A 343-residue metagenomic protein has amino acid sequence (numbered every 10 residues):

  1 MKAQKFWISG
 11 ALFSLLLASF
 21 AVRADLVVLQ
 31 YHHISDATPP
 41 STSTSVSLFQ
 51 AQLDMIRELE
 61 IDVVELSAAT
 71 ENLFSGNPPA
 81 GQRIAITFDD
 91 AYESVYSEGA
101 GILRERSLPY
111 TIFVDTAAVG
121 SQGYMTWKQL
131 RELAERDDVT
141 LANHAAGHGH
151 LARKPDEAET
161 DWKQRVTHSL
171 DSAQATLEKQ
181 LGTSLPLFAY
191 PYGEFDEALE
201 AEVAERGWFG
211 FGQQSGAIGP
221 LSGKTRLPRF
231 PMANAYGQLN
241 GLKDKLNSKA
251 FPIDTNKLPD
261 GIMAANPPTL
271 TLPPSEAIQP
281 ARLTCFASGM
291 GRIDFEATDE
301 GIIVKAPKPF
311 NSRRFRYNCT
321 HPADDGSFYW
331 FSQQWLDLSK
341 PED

Functional and structural regions predicted by a protein language model:
M1-A11: Bacterial N-terminal signal peptides that target proteins for export
S9-S19: Bacterial N-terminal signal peptides
V22-I84, S248-A250, T255-N256, D325-D343: N-terminal pre-catalytic segment of deacetylase/amide-hydrolase enzymes
L26-P39, L59, A80-I84, Y92-S94 (+2 more regions): Metal-dependent polysaccharide deacetylase catalytic core of the NodB/CE4 family, i.e., the active-site-bearing domain
F113-A118, H150, S184, E194-G241 (+1 more regions): His/Asp/Glu-enriched short active-site or ligand-binding loop at hydrolase and phosphoryl-transfer sites
P252-D343: Beta-strand-enriched, solvent-exposed domains that form extended recognition/catalytic surfaces
